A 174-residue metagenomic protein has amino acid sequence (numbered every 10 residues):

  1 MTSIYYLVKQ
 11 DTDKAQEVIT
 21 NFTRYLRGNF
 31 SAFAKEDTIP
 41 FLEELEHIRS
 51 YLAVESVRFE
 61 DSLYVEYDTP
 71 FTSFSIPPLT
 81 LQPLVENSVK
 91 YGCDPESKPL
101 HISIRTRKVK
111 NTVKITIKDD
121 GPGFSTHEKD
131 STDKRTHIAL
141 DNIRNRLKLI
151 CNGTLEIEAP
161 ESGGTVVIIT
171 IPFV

Functional and structural regions predicted by a protein language model:
M1-E158, G164-I168: Two-component histidine phosphotransfer core
I169-V174: C-terminal beta-strand of the catalytic ATP-binding
